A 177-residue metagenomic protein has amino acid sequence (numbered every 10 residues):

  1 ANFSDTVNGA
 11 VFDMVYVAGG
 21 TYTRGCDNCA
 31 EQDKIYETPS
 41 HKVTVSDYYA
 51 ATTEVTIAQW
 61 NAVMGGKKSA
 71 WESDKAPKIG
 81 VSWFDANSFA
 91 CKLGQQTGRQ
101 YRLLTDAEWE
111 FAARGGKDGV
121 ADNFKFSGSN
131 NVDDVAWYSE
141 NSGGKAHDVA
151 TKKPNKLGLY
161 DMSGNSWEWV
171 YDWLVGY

Functional and structural regions predicted by a protein language model:
A1-N2, K145: Short, hydrophobic/aromatic-rich segments at coil-to-beta transitions
S4-S69, V81-F84, S163-G164: A short glycine-rich, aromatic-capped structural motif
V17, T23, D27-N28, S69-E72 (+1 more regions): Functional-site microenvironments in short loops/helix caps that host divalent-cation chemistry
